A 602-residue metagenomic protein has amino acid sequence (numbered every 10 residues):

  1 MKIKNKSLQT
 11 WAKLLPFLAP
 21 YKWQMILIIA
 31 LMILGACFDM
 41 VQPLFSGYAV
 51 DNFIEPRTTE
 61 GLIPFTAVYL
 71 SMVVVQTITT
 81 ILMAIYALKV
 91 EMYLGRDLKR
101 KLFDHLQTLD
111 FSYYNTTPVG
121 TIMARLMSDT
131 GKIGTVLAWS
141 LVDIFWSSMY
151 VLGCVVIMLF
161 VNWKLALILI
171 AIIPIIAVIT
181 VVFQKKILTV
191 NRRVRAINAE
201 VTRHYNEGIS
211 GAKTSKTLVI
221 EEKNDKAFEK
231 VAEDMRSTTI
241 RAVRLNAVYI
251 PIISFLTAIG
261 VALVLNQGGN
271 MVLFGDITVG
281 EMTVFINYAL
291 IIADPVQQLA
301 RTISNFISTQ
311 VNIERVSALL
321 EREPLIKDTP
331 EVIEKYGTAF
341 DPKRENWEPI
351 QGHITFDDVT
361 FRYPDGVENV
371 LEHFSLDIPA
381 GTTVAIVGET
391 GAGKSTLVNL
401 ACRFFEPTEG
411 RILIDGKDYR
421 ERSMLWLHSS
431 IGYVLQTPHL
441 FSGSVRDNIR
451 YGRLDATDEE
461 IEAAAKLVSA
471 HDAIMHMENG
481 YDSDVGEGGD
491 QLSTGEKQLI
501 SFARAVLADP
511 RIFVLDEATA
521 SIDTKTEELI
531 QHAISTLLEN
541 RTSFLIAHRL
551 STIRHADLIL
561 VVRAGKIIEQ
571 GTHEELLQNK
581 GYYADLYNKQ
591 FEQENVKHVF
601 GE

Functional and structural regions predicted by a protein language model:
K2-K4, M92, R100-A124, S128-T130 (+6 more regions): Short intracellular "coupling" helices and adjacent cytoplasmic loop segments at the cytosolic face of multi-pass
T10, L18, V50, M83 (+4 more regions): Juxtamembrane loop-to-helix connectors within ABC transporter transmembrane domains
P20-W23, F111-S112, S128-L137, L141 (+8 more regions): An intracellular "coupling" helix at the cytosolic face of ABC transporter transmembrane type-1 domains
M25-L82, Y86, F160-K164, G275-V279: Transmembrane helix-loop-helix hairpins at lipid-water interfaces of multipass membrane proteins, especially the type-1
A30, F38, Q42, T79 (+5 more regions): Hydrophobic alpha-helical transmembrane segments of ABC transporter permease domains
T58, I157-A171, R241-R315, L319-L320: Helix-loop-helix
Y336-E602: ABC-type nucleotide-binding domain
